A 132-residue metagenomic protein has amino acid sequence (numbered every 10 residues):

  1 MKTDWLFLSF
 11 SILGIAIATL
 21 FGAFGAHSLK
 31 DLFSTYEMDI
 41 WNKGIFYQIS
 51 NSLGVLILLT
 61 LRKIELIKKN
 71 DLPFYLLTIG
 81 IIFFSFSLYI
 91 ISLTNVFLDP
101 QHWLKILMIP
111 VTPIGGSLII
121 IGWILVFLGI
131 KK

Functional and structural regions predicted by a protein language model:
M1-K132: Polytopic transmembrane helical bundles with strong interfacial aromatic enrichment
